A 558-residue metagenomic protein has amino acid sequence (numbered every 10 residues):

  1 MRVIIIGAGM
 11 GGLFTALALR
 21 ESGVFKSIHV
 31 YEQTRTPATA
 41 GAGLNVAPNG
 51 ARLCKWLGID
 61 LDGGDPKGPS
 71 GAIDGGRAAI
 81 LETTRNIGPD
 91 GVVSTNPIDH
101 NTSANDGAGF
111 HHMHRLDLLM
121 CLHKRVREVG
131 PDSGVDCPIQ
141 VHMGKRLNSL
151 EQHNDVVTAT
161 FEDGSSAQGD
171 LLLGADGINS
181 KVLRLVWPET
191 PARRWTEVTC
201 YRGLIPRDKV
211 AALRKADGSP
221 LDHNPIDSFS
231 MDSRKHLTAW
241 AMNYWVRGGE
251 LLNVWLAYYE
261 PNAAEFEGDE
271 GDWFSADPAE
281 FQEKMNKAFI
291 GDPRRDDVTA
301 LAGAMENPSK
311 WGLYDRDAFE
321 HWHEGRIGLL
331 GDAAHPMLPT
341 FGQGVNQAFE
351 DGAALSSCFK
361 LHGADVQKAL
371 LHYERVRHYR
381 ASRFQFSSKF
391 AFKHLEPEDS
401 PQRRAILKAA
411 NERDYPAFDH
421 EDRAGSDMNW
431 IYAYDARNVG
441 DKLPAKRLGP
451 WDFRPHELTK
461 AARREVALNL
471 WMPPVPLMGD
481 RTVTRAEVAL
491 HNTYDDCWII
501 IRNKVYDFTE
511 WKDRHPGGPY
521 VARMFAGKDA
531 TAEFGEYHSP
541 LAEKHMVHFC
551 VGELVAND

Functional and structural regions predicted by a protein language model:
M1-V3: Extreme N-terminal starter segment of soluble prokaryotic enzymes
I5-R20, Y31-T34, L173-G174, Y201 (+2 more regions): Conserved mid-domain beta->alpha element of the FAD-binding
T15-K26, L53-W56: A short, Lys/Arg-enriched amphipathic alpha-helix followed by its capping loop at the start of a domain
R20-A42: Glycine-rich FAD pyrophosphate-binding loop
T39-E128, C137-P138, Q385, L395-P397 (+1 more regions): Active-site-adjacent segment of FAD-dependent monooxygenases/related oxidoreductases
T83, P89, E320, S357-V475: C-terminal helical "tail/cap" subdomain of flavin- and related membrane-associated enzymes
R85, G109, M120-G303: Conserved FAD-binding catalytic core of PHBH/FMO-like flavoproteins
L458-D558: B-type heme-binding environments
